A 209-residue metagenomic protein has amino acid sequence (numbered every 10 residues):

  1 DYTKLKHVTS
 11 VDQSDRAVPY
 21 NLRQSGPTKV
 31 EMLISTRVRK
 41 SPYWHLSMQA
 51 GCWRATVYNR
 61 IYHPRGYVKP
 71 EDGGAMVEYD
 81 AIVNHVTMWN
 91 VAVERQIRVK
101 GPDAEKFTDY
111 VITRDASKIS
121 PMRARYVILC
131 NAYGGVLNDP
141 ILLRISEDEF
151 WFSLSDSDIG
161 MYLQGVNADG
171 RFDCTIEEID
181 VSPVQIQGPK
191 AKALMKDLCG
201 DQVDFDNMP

Functional and structural regions predicted by a protein language model:
D1-S14: Conserved C-terminal structural/oligomerization subdomain of aldehyde/semialdehyde dehydrogenase
D12-P209: Glycine/proline-enriched, intrinsically flexible loops and inter-domain linkers
